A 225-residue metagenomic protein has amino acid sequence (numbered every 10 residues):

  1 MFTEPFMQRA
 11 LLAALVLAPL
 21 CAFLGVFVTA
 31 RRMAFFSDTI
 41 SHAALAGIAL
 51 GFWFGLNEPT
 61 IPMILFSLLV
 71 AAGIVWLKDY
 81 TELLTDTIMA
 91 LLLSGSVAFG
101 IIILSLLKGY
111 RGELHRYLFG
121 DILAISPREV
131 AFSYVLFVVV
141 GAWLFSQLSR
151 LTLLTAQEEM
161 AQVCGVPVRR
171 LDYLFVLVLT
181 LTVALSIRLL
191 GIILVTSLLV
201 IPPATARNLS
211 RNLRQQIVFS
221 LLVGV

Functional and structural regions predicted by a protein language model:
M1-P19: Membrane-interfacial amphipathic/re-entrant helices at transmembrane-helix boundaries
P5-R9, M89-S149: Transmembrane helix-bundle core of multi-pass membrane transporters and related energy-transducing complexes
L11-V16, T60-L65, T87-L91, V130-V135 (+2 more regions): Hydrophobic alpha-helical transmembrane segments
L15, P19-F23, L65-G73, F99 (+3 more regions): Generic alpha-helical transmembrane segments of integral inner-membrane proteins, especially permease/transport modules
V26-Y110, A206-S220: Short loop segments and helix-boundary regions at transmembrane helix junctions of multi-pass inner-membrane proteins
A142-F175: Membrane-helix/interface signature in polytopic inner-membrane proteins
R170, L174-L190, L194: Transmembrane alpha-helices
R188-L189, I193-V225: Transmembrane alpha-helical segments in multi-pass inner-membrane proteins
